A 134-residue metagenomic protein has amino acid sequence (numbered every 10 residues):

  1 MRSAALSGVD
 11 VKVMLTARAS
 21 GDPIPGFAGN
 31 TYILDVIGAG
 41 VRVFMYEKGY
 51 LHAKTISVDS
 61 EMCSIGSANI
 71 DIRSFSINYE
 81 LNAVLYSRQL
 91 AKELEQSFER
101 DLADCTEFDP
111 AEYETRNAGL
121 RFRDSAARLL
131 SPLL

Functional and structural regions predicted by a protein language model:
M1-L134: PLD/PLD-like phosphodiesterase catalytic module centered on the HKD motif
